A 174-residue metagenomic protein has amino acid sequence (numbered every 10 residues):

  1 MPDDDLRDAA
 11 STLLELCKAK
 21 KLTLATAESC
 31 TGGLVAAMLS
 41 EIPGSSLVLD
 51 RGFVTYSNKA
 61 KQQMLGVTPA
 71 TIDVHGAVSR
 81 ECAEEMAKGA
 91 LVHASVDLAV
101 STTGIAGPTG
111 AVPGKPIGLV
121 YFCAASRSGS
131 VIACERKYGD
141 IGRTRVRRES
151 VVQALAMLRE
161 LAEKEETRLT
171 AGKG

Functional and structural regions predicted by a protein language model:
M1-G174: Short alpha-helical segments enriched in small residues
